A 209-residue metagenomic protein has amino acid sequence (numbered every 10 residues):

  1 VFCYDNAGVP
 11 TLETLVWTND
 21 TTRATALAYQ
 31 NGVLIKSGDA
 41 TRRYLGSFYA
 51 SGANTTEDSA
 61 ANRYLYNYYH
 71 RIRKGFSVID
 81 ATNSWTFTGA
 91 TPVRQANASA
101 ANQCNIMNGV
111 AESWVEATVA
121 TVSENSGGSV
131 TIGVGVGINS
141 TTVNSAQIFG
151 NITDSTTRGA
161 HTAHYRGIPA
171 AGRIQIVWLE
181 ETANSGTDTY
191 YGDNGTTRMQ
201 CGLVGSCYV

Functional and structural regions predicted by a protein language model:
V1-P92, Q175: Beta-strand-rich solenoidal segments
F2-Y4, W114-T118, Q175-L179: Residues within well-ordered beta-strands of beta-sheet-rich folds
T25-L27, R94-N97, D154-T156, V177: A short linear-motif detector with a strong N-terminal bias
I79-T88, R94-S99, V136-S140, Q147: Substrate-binding/charge-relay-adjacent region of secreted/lumenal peptidase catalytic domains
V93-N108, R158-A163: Short beta-strands within extracellular/lumenal beta-sheet-rich domains
N108-E116, A171: Extended extracellular/luminal ectodomain segments enriched in beta-structured repeat modules
T118-A171, W178-V209: Terminal beta-strand-rich extracellular "head" domains that mediate receptor/glycan or other ligand binding
